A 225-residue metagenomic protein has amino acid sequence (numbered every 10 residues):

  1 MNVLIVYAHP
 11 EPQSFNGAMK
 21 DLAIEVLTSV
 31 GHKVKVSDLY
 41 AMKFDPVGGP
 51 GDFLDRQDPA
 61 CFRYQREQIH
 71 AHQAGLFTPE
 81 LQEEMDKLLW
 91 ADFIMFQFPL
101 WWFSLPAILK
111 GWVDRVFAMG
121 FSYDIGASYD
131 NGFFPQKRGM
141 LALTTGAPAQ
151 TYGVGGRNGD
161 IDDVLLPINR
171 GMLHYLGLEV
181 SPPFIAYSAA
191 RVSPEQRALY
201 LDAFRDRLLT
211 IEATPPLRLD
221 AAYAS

Functional and structural regions predicted by a protein language model:
M1-F98, F103-F121, L199-S225: N-terminal beta1-alpha1-beta2 submodule of the flavodoxin-like/Rossmannoid cofactor-binding fold
L4-V6, K35-S37, M140-A142, S181-F184: Hydrophobic/aromatic beta-strand patches that form the interior of the parallel beta-sheet core in alpha/beta enzyme
F93, R138-M140: Conserved catalytic-site loops of classical short-chain dehydrogenases/reductases
A107-I108, D124, Q150-G155: A short secondary-structure junction signal
D124-D130: Short secondary-structure capping micro-motifs at structural edges
N131-Q136: Short, conserved loop/helix-junction motifs that constitute active-site signature segments in enzyme catalytic cores
L141-A149: Active-site segments of SGNH/GDSL-like serine hydrolases that catalyze O-acetyl group transfer/hydrolysis on lipids
T151-S225: Glycine-rich phosphate/pyrophosphate-binding loop and the adjoining helix
